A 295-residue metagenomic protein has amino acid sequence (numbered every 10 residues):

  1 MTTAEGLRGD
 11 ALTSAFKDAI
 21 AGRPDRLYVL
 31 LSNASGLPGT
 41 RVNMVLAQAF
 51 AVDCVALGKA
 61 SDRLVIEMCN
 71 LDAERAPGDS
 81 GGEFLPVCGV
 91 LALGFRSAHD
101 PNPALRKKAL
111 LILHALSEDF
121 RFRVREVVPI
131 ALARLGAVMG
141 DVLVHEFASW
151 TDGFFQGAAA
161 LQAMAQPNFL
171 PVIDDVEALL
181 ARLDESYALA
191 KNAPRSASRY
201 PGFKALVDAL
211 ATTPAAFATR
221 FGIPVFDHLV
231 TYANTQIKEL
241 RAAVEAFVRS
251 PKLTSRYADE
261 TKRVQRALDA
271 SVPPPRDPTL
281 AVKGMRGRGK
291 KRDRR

Functional and structural regions predicted by a protein language model:
M1-V87, A98-H99, E245-R295: N-terminal alpha-helical scaffold/docking segments in eukaryotic complex subunits
K17, S32, A47, A51 (+6 more regions): Amphipathic alpha-helical repeat scaffolds
A19-D25, F50-L64, L91-K108, L132-D141 (+3 more regions): Alpha-helix capping and inter-helical loop/turn segments
G39-V42, S61, G81-F84, L91 (+13 more regions): Generic ordered-secondary-structure signal
C54, F169, I173, R182-P275: Extended alpha-helical scaffolding segments
G78-K204, D208: Eukaryote-skewed repeat-based solenoidal scaffolds used as protein-protein interaction platforms, primarily
